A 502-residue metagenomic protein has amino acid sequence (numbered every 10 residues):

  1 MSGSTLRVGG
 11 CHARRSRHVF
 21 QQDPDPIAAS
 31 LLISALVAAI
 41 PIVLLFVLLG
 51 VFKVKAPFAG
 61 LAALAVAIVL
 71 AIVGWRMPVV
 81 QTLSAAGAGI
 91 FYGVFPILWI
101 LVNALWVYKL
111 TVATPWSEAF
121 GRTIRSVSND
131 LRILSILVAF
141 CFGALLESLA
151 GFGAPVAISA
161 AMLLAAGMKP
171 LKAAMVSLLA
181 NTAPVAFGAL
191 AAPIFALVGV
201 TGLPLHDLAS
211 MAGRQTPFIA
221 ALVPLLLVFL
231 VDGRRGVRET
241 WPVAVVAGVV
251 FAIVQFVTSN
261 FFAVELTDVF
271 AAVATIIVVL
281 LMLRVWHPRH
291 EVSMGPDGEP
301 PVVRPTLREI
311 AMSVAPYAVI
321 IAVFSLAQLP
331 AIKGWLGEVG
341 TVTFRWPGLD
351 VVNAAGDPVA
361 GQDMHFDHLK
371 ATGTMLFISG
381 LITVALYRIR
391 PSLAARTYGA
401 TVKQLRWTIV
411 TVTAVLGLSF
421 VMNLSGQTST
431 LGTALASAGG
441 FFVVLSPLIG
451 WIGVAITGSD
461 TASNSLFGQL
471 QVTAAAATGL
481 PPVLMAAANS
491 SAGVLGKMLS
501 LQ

Functional and structural regions predicted by a protein language model:
V19-D23, W75-L83, W116, L149 (+7 more regions): Transmembrane helix-loop junctions in multi-pass membrane proteins
F20-V37, A220-N353: Long, contiguous bundles of hydrophobic transmembrane helices that form the permeation core of multi-pass
D23-S34, K53-A59, L83-F95, H206-R214 (+4 more regions): Interfacial loop-to-helix junctions that mark the boundaries of transmembrane helices in multi-pass membrane
P26-I40, G93-I97, L149-P155, D207-A221 (+3 more regions): Structural signature of hydrophobic alpha-helical transmembrane segments
I33-S34, L45-Q81, V102-T114, M282-H290 (+3 more regions): Structural signal for alpha-helical transmembrane segments and their membrane-water exit/capping regions in multi-pass
G87-A166, M175, R388-A474: Membrane-embedded alpha-helical segments and adjacent helix-loop junctions characteristic of multi-pass solute
L134-L225, L230-E239, T433, G440-V443 (+1 more regions): Hydrophobic transmembrane alpha-helices that form the pore/transport pathway of multi-pass ion and small-solute
G298, V303-I449, G453: Transmembrane helical segments that form the transport core of multi-pass membrane transport proteins
